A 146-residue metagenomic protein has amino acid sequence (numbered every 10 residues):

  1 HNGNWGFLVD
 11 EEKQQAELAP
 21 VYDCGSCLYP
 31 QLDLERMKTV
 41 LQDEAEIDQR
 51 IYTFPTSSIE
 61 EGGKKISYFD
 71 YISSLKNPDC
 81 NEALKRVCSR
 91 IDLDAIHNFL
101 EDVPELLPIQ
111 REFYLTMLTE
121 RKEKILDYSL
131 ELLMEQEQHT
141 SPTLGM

Functional and structural regions predicted by a protein language model:
H1-F7: Internal, conserved structured core segments that host functional sites
L8-M146: C-terminal catalytic region of ATP-dependent kinase domains
